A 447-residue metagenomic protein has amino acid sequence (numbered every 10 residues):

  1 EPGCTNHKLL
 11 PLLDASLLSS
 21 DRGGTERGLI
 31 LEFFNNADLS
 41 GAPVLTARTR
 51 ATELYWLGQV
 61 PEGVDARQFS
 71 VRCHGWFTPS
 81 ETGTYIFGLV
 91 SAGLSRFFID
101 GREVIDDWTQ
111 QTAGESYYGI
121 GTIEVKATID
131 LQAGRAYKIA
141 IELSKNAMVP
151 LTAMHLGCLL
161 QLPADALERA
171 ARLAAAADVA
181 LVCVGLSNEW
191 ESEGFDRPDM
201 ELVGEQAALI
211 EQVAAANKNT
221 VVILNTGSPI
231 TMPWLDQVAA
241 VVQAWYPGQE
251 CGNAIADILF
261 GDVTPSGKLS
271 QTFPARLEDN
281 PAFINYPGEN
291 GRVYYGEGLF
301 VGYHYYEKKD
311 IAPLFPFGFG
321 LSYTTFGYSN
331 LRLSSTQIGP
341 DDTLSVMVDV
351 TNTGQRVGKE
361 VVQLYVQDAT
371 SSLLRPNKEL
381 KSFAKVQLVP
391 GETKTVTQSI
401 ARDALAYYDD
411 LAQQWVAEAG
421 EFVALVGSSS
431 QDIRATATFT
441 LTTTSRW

Functional and structural regions predicted by a protein language model:
E1-G41, L45-A47, N225-K359, Y365 (+6 more regions): Secreted, periplasmic, or luminal enzymes acting at the cell surface/secretory milieu
P2-D178, G194-D196, E201-A208, R375-N377 (+3 more regions): Acidic/polar, compositionally biased interaction segments
G88-L89, V357-L364, P376, Y408-L411: Short, hydrophobic/aromatic beta-strand segments
F97, Q206-I210, T220, V241 (+1 more regions): Extended, hydrophobic alpha-helical segments in both membrane/secreted and soluble proteins
A136, A175-A180, A216-V221, Q237-A240 (+1 more regions): Loop/turn elements at helix/coil->beta-strand transitions in domains of secreted/extracellular proteins
I141, V182, V222-L224, Q271: Structural beta-sheet core signal
V182-C183, Q243: Redox-cofactor binding/interface segments in oxidoreductases and associated redox assembly factors
S372-D410: Intrinsically disordered, low-complexity Pro/Gly/Ser/Thr-rich segments with frequent PxxP/GP/PP motifs and embedded
